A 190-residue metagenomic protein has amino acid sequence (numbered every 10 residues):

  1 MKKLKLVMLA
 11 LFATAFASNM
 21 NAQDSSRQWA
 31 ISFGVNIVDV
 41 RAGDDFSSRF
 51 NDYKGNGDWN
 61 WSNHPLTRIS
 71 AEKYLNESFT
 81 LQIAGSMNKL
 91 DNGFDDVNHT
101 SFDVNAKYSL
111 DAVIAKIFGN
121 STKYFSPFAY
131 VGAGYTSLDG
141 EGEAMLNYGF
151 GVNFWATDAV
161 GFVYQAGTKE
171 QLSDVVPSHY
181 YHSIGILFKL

Functional and structural regions predicted by a protein language model:
M1-Q28, L190: Cleavable N-terminal export/targeting peptides
N21-K73, K189: Short glycine/proline- and aromatic-enriched beta-strand/turn motifs that initiate or cap beta-hairpins
R27-W29, W61-T67, D96-F102, F125 (+2 more regions): Residues that define the transmembrane beta-barrel architecture of outer-membrane proteins
W29-F33, L81-I83, F125-V131, L146-Y148 (+2 more regions): Transmembrane beta-strands of outer-membrane beta-barrel proteins
A30-S32, I37-V38, V104-D111, H179-L190: Outer-membrane beta-barrel "beta-signal"
R41, S78-L81, V113-I117, F154-F162: Repeated loop/turn-to-beta-strand initiation elements of outer-membrane beta-barrel proteins
I69, V104-A106, A129, Y148-F150 (+3 more regions): Membrane-embedded beta-strands of outer-membrane beta-barrel proteins, especially the hydrophobic/small aromatic
E72-A144, F188-L190: Gram-negative (and chloroplast) outer-membrane scaffold detector with strong preference for beta-barrel transmembrane
